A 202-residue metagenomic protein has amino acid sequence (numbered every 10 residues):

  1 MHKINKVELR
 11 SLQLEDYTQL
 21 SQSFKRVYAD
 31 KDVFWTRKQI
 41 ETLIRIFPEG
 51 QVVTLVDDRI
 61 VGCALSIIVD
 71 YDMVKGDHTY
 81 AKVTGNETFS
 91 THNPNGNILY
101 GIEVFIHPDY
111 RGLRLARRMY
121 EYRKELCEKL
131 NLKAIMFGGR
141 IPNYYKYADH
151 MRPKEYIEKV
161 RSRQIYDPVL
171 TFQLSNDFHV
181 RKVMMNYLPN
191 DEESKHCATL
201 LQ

Functional and structural regions predicted by a protein language model:
K6-L20: A short beta-loop-alpha structural element at the N-terminal edge of CoA-dependent acyl/N-acetyltransferase catalytic
V7, R59-C63, L99: Glycine-rich phosphate/pyrophosphate-binding loop shared by adenosine-nucleotide-utilizing enzymes
D30-M73, H78-S90: Active-site rim helix/loop that mediates acceptor-substrate recognition in acyltransferases
E49, K195-L200: Short hydrophobic/aromatic beta-strand or adjacent loop that forms the aromatic wall/cage of a ligand/substrate-binding
G50-V52, Y100-F105: Core nucleotidyl-transferase/polymerase catalytic module
V56, N86-T91, E121-L132: Short amphipathic alpha-helices and their capping/turn segments at secondary-structure boundaries
A64-E103, E121, R140-P168, L174 (+2 more regions): Conserved acyl-donor/pantetheine-binding loop and adjacent beta-alpha core of acyl/acetyltransferases and related
I106, G112-C127, A134-F137: Conserved acetyl-CoA-binding loop-helix of GNAT-fold acetyltransferases
